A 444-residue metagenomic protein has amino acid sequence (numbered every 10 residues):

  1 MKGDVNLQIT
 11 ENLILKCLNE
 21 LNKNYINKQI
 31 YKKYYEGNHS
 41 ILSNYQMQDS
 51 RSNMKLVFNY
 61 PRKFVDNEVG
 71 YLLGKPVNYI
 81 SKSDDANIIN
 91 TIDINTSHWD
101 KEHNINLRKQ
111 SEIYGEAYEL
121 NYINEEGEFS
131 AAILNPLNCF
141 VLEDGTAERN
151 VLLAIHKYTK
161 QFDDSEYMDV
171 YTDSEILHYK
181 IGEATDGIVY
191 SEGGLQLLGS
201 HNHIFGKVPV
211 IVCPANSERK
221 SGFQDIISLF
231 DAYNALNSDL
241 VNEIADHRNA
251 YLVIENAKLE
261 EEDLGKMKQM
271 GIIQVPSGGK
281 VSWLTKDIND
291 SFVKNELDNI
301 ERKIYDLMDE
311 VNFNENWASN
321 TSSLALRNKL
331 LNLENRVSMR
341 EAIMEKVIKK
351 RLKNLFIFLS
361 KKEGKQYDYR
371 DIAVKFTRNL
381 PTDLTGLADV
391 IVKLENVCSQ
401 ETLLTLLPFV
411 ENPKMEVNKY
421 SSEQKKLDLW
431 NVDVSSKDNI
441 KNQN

Functional and structural regions predicted by a protein language model:
M1-A131, N439-N442: Extended, helix-rich architectural segments
K2-S52, K220-E243, E261-N289, I348 (+2 more regions): Short, charge-rich amphipathic segments
L13, D84, I88, N95-W99 (+8 more regions): Short amphipathic alpha-helical segments
N24-K28, W99-H103, Q110, Y114-Y118 (+8 more regions): Short secondary-structure junctions and interdomain/linker hinges
K109, F223, W283-N295, L330 (+2 more regions): Short, charged/polar micro-motifs that form catalytic or ligand-binding hotspots
E112, Y118-A215: Extended, regular secondary-structure scaffolds
Q196-L324: Extended, charged amphipathic alpha-helical segments
E261, I273, N299-N444: C-terminal helix-loop subdomains that flank or include functional centers
